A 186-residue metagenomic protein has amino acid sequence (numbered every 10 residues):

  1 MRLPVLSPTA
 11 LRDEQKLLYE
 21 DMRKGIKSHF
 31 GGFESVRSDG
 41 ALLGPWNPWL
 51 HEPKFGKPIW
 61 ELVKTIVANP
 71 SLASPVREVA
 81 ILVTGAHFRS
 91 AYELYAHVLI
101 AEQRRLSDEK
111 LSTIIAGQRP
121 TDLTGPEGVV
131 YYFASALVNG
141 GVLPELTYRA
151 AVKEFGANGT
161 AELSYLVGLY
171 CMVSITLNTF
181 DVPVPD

Functional and structural regions predicted by a protein language model:
M1-S74: Secretory/endomembrane lumenal or extracellular ectodomains immediately following the signal peptide
L3-L6, M22-R23, G56-W60, V79-A96 (+1 more regions): N-terminal hydrophobic signal/anchor transmembrane helix of membrane proteins
G56-P70, T113-A116, P144-K153: Short amphipathic alpha-helical segments and their helix-coil junctions
I66, A86-H87, G117-T121, E154-A157 (+1 more regions): A short structural micro-motif
L72-A73, R105-E109, P144, G156: Helix N-cap / loop-to-helix initiation motif
V98-T124: Histidine/lysine/aspartate-rich catalytic loop segments that bind and position anionic ligands
A101-E109, T176-D186: C-terminal end-helix/capping segment
T124-S164: Acidic/histidine-rich alpha-helical segments that form the ligand environment of transition-metal centers
